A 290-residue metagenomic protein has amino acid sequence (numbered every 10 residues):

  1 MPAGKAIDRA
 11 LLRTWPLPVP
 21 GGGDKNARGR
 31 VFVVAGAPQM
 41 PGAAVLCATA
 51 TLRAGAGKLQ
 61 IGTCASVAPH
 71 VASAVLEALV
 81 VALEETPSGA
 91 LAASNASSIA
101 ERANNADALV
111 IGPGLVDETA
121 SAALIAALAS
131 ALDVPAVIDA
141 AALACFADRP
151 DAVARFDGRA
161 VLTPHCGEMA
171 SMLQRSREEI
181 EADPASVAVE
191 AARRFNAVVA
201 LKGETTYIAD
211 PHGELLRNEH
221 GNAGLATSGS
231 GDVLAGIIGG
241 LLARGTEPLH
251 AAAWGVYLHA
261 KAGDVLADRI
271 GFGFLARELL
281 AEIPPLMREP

Functional and structural regions predicted by a protein language model:
M1-A136, A144-R159, C166-P290: Small-residue (G/A/S/T)-rich helix-start motifs and N-terminal tracts that mark the onset
